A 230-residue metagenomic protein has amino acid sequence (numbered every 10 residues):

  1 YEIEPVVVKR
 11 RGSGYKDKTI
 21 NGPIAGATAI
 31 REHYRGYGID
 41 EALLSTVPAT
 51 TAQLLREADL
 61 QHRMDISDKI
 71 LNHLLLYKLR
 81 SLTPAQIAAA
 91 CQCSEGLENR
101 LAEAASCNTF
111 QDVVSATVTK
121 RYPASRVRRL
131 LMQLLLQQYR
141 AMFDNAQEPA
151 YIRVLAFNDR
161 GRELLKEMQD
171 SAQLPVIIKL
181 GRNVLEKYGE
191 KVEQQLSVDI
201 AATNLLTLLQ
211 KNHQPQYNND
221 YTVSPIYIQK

Functional and structural regions predicted by a protein language model:
Y1-K230: Active-site cores that bind ATP or allylic diphosphates and position pyrophosphate for catalysis
